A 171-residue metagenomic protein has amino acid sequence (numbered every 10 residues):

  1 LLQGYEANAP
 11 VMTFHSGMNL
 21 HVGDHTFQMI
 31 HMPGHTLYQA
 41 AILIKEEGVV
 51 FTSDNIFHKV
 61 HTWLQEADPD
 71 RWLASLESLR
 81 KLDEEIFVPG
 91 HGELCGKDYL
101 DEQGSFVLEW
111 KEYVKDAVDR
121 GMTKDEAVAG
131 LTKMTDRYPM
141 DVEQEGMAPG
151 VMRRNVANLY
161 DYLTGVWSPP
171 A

Functional and structural regions predicted by a protein language model:
L1-I30, T36, E46, L76 (+1 more regions): Metallo-beta-lactamase
Q28-L37, W63-D70: Active-site glycine- and acidic-residue-rich loops that bind and position anionic ligands or nucleotide-like cofactors
M32-P33, F51-S53, I86-G90: Active-site neighborhood of phospho(di)ester-bond hydrolases with catalytic His/Asp-centered motifs
T36-Q39, F57-T62, G92-D98: Active-site environment of divalent metal-dependent phosphoester hydrolases
A41-D54: Conserved beta-strand hairpin/beta-sheet module of binuclear metal-dependent hydrolase folds, prominently
E46, Q65-D70, D101-G104, L108: Short, conserved loop/turn and helix-capping segments at secondary-structure boundaries that abut family-defining
Q65-G90: An active-site-proximal "capping" alpha-helix that borders the catalytic cofactor pocket
K81-D83, G96-A171: Accessory terminal helices/loops
